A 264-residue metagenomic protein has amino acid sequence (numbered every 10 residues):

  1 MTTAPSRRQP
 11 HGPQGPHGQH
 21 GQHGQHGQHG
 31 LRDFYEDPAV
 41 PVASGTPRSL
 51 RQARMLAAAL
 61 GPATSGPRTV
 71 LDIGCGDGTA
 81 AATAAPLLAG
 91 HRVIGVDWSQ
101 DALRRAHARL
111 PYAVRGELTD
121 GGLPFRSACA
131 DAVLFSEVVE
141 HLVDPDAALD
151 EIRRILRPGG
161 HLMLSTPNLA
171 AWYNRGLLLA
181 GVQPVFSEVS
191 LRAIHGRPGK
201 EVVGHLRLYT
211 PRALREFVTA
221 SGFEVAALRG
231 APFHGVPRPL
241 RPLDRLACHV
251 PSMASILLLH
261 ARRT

Functional and structural regions predicted by a protein language model:
M1-P38: N-terminal, positively charged/glycine-rich alpha-helical extensions of SAM-dependent methyltransferases
R7, G30-F34, P38-R51, T79 (+5 more regions): S-adenosyl-L-methionine-dependent methyltransferase catalytic module, highlighting the catalytic core
P47-G66: Conserved alpha-helix/loop element of class I SAM-dependent methyltransferases that forms part of the SAM/SAH-binding
P67-G76: Conserved class I S-adenosyl-L-methionine
T69, R92, E224: Residues at the starts of beta-strands that form the adenosine-phosphate
G78-G121: Class I SAM-dependent methyltransferase SAM/SAH-binding core
G121-A132: A short acidic, Gly/Pro-enriched loop at the edge of an enzyme's catalytic core that lines a small-molecule cofactor
F135-V138: A short beta-strand submotif of the Rossmann-like class I SAM-dependent methyltransferase core that lines
